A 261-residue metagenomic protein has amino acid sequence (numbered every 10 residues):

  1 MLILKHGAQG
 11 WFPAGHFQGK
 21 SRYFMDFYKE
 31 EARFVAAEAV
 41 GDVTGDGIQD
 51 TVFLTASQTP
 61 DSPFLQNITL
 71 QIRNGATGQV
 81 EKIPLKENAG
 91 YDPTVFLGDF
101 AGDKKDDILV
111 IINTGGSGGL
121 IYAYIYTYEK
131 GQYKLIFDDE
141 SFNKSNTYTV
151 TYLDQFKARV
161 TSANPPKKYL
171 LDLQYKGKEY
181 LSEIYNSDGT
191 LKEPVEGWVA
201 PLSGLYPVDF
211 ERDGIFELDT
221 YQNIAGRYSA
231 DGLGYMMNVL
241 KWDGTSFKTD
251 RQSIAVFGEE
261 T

Functional and structural regions predicted by a protein language model:
F17-E30, R73-G90, I136-N143, L181-D188: Blade-edge motifs of beta-propeller repeat domains
A36-V43, D92-A101, G204-E211: Beta-propeller blade termini
G45-T55, A101-I112, D213-Y221: Acidic/hydrophobic-patterned starts of short beta strands in beta-sheet-rich repeat architectures
D61-L70, S117-Y126, Y228-M237: Structural motif
D106-D154: Contiguous hydrophobic, core-forming segments of folded domains
E140-T190: Low-complexity, serine/threonine/proline-enriched polar segments
P194-T261: Extended, basic/helix-rich recognition subdomains
